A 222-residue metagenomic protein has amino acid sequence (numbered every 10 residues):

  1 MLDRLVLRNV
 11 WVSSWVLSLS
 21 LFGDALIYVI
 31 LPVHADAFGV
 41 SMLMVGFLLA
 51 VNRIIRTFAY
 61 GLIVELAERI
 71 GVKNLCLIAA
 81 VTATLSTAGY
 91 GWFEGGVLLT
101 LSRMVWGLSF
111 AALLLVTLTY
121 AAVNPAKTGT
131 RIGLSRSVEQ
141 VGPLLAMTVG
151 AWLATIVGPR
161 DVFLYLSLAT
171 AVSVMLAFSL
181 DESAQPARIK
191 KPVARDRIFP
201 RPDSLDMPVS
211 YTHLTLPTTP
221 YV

Functional and structural regions predicted by a protein language model:
R53-G61, P143-L144: Residue-level signature of mid-helix packing/kink "hotspots" within the transmembrane helices of 12-pass Major
Y60-G71: Helix-to-loop junctions at the C-terminal end of transmembrane segments in multipass secondary transporters
G71, W92-E94: Helix-breaking motifs and short loop linkers at transmembrane-helix boundaries and internal kinks in secondary membrane
L75-A88: Structural signature of the two symmetry-related core transmembrane helices
V97-V105: Paired small-residue
M104-E139: Cytoplasmic helix-loop-helix junction between adjacent transmembrane helices in 12-TM secondary transporters
F163-A177: Symmetry-related core transmembrane helices of the 12-TM Major Facilitator Superfamily/SLC fold
T212-T218: Conserved small/polar residues in nucleotide/adenosyl-binding loops
